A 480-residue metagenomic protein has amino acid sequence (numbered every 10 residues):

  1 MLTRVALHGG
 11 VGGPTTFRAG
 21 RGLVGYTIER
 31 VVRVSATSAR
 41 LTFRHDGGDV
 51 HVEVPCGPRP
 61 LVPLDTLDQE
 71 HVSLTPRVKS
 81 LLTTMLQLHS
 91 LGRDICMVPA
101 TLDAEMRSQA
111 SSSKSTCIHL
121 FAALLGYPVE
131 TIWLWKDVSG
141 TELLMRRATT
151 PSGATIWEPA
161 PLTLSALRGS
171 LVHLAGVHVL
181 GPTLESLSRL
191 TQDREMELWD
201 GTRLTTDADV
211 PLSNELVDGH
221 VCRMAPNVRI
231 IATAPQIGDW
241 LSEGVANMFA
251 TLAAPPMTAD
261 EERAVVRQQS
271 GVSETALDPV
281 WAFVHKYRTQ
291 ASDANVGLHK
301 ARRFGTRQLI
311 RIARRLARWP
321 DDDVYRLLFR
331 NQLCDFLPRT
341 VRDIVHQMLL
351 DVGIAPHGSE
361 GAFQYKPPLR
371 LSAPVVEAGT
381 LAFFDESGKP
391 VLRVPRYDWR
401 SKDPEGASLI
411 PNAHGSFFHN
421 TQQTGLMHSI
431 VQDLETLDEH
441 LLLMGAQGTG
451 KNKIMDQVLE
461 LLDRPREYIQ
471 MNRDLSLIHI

Functional and structural regions predicted by a protein language model:
M1-T75, K79-T83, P226-R229, M257-V431 (+1 more regions): Alpha-helical lid/collar subdomain of P-loop NTPases
T83-L88, T150-V172, E215-C222, V431: Conserved alpha-helical scaffold flanking the Walker A/P-loop in AAA+ ATPase domains
D94-L134, H440-N472: Walker A/P-loop
Y127, D239-D260, R464: A short helix-turn-beta junction within AAA+ P-loop NTPase domains corresponding to the substrate/partner-engaging
I132-W135, A250-E261, I469-R473: Conserved AAA+ ATPase "SRH/arginine-finger" region at the nucleotide-binding site
A148, V179-M224: Conserved catalytic/switch belt of AAA+ P-loop NTPases
H173-A175, W199, V228-P235: Structural recognition of the conserved hydrophobic beta-strand(s) that form the central parallel beta-sheet of P-loop
I478-I480: Conserved small/polar residues in nucleotide/adenosyl-binding loops
